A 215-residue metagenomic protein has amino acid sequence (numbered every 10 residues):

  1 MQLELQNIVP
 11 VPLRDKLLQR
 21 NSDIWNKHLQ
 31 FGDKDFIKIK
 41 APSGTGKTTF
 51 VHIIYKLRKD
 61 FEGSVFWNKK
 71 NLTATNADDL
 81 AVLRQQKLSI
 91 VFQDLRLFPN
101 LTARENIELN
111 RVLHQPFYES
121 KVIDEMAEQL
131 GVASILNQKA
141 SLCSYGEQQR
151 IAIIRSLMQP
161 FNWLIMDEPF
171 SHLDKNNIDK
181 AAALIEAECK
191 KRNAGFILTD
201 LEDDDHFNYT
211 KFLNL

Functional and structural regions predicted by a protein language model:
Y55: Helix-to-loop junction immediately C-terminal to a conserved catalytic motif
G63-A74: Conserved ABC transporter NBD signature motif
L72-S89: ABC ATPase NBD coupling module
D94, L101-L113: Q-loop/switch helix immediately C-terminal to the Walker
S120-I135: Conserved ABC ATPase "signature" region
K139-C143, E147: Conserved ABC ATPase signature
L164-E168: Catalytic Walker B motif of ABC-type/P-loop ATPase nucleotide-binding domains
